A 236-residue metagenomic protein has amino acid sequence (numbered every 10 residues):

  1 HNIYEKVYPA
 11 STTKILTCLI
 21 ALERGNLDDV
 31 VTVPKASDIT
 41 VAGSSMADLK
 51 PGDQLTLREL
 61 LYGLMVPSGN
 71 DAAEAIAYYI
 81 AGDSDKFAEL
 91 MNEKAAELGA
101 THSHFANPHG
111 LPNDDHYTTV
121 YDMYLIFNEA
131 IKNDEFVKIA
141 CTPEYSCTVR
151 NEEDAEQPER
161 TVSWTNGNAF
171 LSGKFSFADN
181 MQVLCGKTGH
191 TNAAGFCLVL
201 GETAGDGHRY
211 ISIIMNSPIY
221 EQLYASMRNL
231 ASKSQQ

Functional and structural regions predicted by a protein language model:
H1-Y121, A130-I131: Active-site-adjacent loops and short helices of periplasmic peptidoglycan-processing enzymes
D83-Q236: Penicillin-recognizing serine hydrolase domain
